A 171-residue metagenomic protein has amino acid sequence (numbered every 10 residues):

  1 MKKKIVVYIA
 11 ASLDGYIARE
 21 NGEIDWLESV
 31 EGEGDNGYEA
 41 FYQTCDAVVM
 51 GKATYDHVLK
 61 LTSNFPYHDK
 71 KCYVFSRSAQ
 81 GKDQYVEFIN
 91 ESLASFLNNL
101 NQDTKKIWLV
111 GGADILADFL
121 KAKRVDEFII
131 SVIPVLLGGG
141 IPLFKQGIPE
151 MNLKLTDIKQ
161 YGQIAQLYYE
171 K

Functional and structural regions predicted by a protein language model:
M1-K171: Enzymes that bind and transform nitrogen-containing heteroaromatic metabolites
